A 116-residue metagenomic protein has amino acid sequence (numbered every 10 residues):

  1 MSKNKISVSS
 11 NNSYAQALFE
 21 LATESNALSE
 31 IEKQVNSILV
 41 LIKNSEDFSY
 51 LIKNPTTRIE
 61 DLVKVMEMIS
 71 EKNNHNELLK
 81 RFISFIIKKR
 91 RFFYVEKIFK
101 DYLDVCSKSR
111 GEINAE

Functional and structural regions predicted by a protein language model:
M1-E116: Elongated, mostly alpha-helical coiled-coil "stalk/stator" tethers of large membrane protein machines
